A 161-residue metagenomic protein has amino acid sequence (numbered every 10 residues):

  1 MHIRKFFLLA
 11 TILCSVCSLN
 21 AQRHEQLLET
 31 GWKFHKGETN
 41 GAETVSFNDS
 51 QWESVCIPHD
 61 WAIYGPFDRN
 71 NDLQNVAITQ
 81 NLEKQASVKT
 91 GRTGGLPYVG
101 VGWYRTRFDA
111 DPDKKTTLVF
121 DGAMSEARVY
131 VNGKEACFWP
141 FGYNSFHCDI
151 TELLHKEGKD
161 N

Functional and structural regions predicted by a protein language model:
M1, A10, Y64-N70, K159-N161: Generic low-polarity alpha-helical segments
M1-I3, H59, F67, Y98: Generic low-complexity segments that are intrinsically disordered, proline-rich and/or Lys/Arg-biased
M1-R23: Bacterial Sec-dependent N-terminal signal peptides
C14-C17, C56, C137, C148: Generic recognition of cysteine residues
A21-Q85, A136: Accessory carbohydrate-binding/adhesion or oligomerization-edge regions at the termini of glycan-active proteins
H24-L28, H35-E38, G94-N161: Accessory beta-strand-rich segments of carbohydrate-active enzymes
E83-T93, Y98: Short glycine/proline-rich turn/loop motifs
